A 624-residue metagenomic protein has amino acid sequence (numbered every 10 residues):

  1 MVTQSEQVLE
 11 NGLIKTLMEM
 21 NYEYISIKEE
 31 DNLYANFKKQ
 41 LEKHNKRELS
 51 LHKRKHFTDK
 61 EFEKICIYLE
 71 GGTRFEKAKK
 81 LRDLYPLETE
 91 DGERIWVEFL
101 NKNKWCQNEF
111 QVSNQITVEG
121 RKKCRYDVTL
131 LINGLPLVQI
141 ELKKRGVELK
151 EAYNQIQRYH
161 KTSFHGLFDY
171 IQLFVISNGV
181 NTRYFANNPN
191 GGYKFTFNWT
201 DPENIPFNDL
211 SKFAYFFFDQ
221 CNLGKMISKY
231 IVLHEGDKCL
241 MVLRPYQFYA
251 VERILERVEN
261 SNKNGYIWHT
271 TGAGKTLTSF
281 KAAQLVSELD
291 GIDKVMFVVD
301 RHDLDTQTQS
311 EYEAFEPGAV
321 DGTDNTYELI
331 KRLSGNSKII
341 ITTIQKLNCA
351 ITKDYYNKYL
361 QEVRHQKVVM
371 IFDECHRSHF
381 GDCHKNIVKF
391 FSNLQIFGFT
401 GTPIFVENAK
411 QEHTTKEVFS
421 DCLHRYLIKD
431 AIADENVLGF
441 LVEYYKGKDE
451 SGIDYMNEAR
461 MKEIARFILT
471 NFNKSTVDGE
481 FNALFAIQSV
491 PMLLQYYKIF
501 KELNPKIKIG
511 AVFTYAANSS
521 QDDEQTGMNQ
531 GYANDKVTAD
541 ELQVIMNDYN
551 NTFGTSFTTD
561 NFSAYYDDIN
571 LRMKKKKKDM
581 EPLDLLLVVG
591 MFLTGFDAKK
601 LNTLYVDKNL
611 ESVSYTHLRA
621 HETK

Functional and structural regions predicted by a protein language model:
V2-K294, D303-G318, G335, Q345 (+1 more regions): ATP-dependent helicase/translocase motor core
I132, N262-K263, G335-N336, K353-V368 (+2 more regions): Short basic/glycine-enriched coil/helix segment immediately N-terminal to the Walker B
E316-C349: Inter-Walker segment of RecA-like/P-loop motor cores
I340-V369, S378-C383: Conserved RecA-like ASCE ATPase "motif II neighborhood" in helicase/translocase motors
F380-N436: Post-DEXD/H (motif II) to motif III coupling segment of the RecA-like Helicase ATP-binding lobe
I453-V588: Conserved C-terminal RecA-like helicase domain
D597-K608: A short beta-strand element within the Helicase C-terminal
T616-T623: Conserved small/polar residues in nucleotide/adenosyl-binding loops
